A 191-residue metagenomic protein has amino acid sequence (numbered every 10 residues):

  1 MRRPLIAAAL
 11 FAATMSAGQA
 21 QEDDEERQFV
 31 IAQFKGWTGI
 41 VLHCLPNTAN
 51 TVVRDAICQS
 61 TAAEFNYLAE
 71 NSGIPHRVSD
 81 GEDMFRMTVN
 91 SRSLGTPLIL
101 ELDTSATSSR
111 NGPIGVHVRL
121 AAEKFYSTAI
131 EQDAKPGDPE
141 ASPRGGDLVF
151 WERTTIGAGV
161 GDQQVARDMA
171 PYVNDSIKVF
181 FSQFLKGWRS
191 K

Functional and structural regions predicted by a protein language model:
R2-A8: Sec-dependent signal peptide recognition, specifically the positively charged N-region followed immediately by
A9-G18: Hydrophobic h-region of N-terminal signal peptides that target proteins for export in Gram-negative bacteria
G18-A63, K186-K191: A structural "domain/chain start" motif
Q21-A32, E131-K191: C-terminal/domain-edge helix-coil "capping" segments
G39-P97: N-terminal segment of the mature soluble domain
I57, T61-A62, L120, S176 (+2 more regions): Generic hydrophobic, helix-prone segments enriched in Leu/Val/Ile
D83-V149, T154-I156: Surface-exposed short loop/turn segments
